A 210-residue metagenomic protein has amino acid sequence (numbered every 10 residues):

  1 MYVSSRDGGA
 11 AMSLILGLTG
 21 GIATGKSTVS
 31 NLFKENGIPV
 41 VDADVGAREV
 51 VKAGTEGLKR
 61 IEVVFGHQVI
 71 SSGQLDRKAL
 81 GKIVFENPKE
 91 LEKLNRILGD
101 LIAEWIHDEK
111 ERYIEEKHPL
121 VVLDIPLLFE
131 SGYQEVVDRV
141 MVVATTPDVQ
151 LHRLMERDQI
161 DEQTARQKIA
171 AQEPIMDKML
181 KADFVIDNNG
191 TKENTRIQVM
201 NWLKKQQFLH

Functional and structural regions predicted by a protein language model:
M1-A11: Short, Lys/Arg-enriched N-terminal segments with co-localized hydrophobic residues within the first ~10-30 amino acids
A11-V45: Walker A (P-loop) phosphate-binding motif
G25, D44, L94, V122 (+3 more regions): Residue-level signal for inorganic ion chemistry
N36, L58-E62, P147-H152, E162 (+1 more regions): An amphipathic alpha-helix signature
P39, V45, R139, D183-F184: Well-ordered beta-strand positions
V45-P119: ATP-dependent small-molecule kinase phosphotransfer cores that center on conserved nucleotide phosphate-binding segments
I106, E135-V136, E156, I160-K205: Small-molecule kinase domains that catalyze NTP-dependent phosphoryl transfer to phosphate-bearing small molecules
H107-R157: ATP-dependent NMP and nucleoside kinases share a basic, alpha-helical "lid"
